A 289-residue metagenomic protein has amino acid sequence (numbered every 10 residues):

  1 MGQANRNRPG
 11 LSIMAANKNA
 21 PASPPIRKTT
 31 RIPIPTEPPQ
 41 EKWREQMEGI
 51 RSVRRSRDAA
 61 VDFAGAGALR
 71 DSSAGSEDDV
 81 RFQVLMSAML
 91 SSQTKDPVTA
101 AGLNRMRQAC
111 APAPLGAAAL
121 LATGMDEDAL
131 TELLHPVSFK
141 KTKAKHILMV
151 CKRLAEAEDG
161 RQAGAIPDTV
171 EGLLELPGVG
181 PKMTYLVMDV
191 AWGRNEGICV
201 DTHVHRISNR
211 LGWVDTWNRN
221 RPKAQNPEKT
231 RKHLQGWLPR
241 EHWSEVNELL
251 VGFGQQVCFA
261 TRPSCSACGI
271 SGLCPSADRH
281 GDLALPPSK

Functional and structural regions predicted by a protein language model:
M1-I166, E241-H242, L249-V257, T261-K289: N-terminal polyanion-binding entry modules of DNA glycosylases/AP lyases and select other DNA-binding proteins
Q83, S87-L90, H146-R153, A165-W217 (+2 more regions): Catalytic DNA-binding helix-loop module of base-excision-repair DNA glycosylases/AP lyases
L120-L134, L173-L174, Q225-Q235: Short, well-structured alpha-helical segments that form the helix of a local strand-helix-strand
